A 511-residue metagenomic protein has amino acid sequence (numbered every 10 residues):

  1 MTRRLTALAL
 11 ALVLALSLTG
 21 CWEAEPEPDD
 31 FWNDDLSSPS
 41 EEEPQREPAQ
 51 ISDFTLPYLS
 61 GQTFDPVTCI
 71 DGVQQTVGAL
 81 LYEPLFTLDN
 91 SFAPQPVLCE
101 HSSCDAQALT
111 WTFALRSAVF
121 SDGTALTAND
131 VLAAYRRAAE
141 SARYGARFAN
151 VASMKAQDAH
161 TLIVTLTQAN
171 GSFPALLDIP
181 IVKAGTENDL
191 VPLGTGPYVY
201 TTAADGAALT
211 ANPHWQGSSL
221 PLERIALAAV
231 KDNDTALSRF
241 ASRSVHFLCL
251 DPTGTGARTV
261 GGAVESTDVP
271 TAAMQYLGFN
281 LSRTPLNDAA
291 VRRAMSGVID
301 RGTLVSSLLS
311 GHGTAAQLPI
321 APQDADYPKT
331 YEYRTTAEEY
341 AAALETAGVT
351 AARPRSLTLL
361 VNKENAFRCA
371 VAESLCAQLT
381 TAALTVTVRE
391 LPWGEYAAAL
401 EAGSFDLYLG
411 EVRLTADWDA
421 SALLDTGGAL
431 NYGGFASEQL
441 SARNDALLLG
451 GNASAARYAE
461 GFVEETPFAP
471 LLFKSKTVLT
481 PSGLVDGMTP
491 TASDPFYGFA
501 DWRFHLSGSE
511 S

Functional and structural regions predicted by a protein language model:
P57-A106, R136: N-terminal lobe/hinge region of extracytoplasmic solute-binding protein
K155, T201-A208, A226-R283, E411: Extracellular/periplasmic solute-recognition and catalytic clefts
L166-A226, D232-T235: Gly/Pro-rich hinge or "lid" segments in bacterial periplasmic/extracellular proteins
S282-D324, A459-P467: Periplasmic-binding protein-like
G297, G313-A347, N365-R368: Structural transition elements
A347-L414: Ligand/substrate-recognition segments at binding pockets and active sites
T387, P392-Y396, S421-L484, G508-S511: Extracytoplasmic/peripheral linker and loop segments enriched in polar/acidic and small residues with frequent Thr/Pro
P481-S511: Long beta-strand-rich cores associated with HINT superfamily self-processing modules
